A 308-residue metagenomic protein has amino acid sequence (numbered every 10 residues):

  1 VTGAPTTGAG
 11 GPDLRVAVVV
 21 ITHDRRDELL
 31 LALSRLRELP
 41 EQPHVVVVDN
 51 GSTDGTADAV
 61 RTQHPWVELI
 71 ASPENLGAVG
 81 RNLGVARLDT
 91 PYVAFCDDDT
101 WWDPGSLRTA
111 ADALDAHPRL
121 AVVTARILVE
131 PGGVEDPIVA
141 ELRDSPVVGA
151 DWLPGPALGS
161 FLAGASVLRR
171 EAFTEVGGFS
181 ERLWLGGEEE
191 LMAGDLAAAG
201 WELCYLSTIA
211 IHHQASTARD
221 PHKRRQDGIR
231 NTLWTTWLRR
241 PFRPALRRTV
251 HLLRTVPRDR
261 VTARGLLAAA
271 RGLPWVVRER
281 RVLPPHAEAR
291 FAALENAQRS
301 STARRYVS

Functional and structural regions predicted by a protein language model:
S34-P43: Short, acidic, metal-binding catalytic loop of nucleotide-sugar glycosyltransferases
R35, D49-D58, E74, T100-D103: A conserved acidic beta->alpha catalytic loop
A71-L88, T109: Glycine-rich, basic loop-to-helix element that forms the pyrophosphate-binding segment of sugar-nucleotide handling
V93: Short aromatic/hydrophobic "clamp" motif used to bind/position activated sugar donors
P104-P137: Conserved donor NDP-sugar-binding/catalytic core segment of glycosyltransferases
A125, A140-L158: Short, flexible, basic/aromatic active-site loop/helix in glycosyltransferases
S160-L168, A172-G177, R182-A210: A short, conserved alpha-helix in the catalytic core of glycosyltransferases
D227, P241-S308: Non-catalytic, C-terminal membrane-associated alpha-helical segments of glycosyltransferases
